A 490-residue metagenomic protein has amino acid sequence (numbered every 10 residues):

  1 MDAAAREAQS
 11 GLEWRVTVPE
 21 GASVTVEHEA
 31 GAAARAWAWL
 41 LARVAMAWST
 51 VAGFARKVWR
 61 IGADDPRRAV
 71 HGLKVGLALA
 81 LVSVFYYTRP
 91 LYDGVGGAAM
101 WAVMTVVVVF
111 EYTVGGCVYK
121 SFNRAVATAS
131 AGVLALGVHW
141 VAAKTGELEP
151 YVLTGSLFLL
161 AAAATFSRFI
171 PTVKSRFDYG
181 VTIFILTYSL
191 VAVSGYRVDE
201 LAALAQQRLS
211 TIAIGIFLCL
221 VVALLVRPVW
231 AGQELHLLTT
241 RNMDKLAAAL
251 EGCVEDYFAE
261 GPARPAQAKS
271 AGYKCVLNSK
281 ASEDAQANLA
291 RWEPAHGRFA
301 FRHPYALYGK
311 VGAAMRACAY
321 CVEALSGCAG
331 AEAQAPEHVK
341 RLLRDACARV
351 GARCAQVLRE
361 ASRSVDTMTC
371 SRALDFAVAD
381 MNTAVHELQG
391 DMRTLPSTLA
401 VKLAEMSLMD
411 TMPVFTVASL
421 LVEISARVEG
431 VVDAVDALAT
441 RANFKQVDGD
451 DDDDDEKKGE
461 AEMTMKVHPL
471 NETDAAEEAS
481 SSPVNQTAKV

Functional and structural regions predicted by a protein language model:
M1-R208, I216, L224-E234, T464 (+2 more regions): Alpha-helical transmembrane segments and their membrane-interface boundaries that form or gate the permeation pathway
D2-R56, D199-L204, L209-S210, V221-V414: Intracellular, membrane-proximal regulatory regions of polytopic membrane proteins
E111-Y112, C321, R427-E429: Extracellular/lumenal glycan-associated surfaces
V226, G430-T440: Membrane-helix cytosolic exit motif
C370-S425, A439, N443-V490: Long amphipathic all-alpha helical oligomerization modules
